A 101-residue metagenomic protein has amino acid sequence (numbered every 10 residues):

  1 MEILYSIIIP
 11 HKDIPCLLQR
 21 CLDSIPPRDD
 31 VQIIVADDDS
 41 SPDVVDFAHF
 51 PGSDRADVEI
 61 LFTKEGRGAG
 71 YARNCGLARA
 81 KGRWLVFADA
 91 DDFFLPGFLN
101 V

Functional and structural regions predicted by a protein language model:
Y5-L17, C21, R28, A36: A conserved hydrophobic helix/loop-capping motif in glycosyltransferases and polysaccharide synthases
D13, I25, D37-S40, R67 (+1 more regions): Conserved short acidic donor-positioning loop in nucleotide-sugar-dependent glycosyltransferases
L22-F62: Acidic donor-binding segment of Leloir-type glycosyltransferases
D23, N74-C75, N100: Active-site phosphate/pyrophosphate- and oxyanion-stabilizing loops and adjacent acidic/basic residues in soluble
D43, D92-V101: Acidic donor-binding/catalytic loop of UDP-sugar-dependent glycosyltransferases, especially processive GT2
D54-R55, Y71, N100-V101: Flexible acidic/His/Gly-enriched loops in nucleotide-sugar-dependent glycosyltransferase catalytic domains
T63-A80: Glycine-rich, basic loop-to-helix element that forms the pyrophosphate-binding segment of sugar-nucleotide handling
L85: Short aromatic/hydrophobic "clamp" motif used to bind/position activated sugar donors
